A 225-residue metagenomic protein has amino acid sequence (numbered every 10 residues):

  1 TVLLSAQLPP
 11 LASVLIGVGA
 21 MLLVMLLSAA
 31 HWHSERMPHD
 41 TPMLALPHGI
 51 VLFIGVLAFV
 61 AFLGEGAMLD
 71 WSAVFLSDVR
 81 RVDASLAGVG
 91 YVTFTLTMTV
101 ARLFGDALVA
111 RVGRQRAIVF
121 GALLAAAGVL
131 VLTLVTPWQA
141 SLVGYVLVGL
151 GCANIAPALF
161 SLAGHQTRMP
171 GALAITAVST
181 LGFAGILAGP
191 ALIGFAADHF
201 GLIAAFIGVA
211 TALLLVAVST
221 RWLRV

Functional and structural regions predicted by a protein language model:
V2-A6, S13-P38, S219-R224: C-terminal membrane-cytosol helix-exit motif in multi-pass small-molecule transporters
V2-G19, L192-L213: A membrane-interface helix-boundary motif in multi-pass transporters
H48-G64, V146-L150: Pair of pore-lining "gating" transmembrane helices in MFS-fold secondary transporters
D70-L86: Short amphipathic helix-loop junctions that connect adjacent transmembrane helices in Major Facilitator Superfamily/SLC
A101-R114, A197-D198: Helix-to-loop junctions at the C-terminal end of transmembrane segments in multipass secondary transporters
R116-V131, I207-A210: Structural signature of the two symmetry-related core transmembrane helices
G128, Q139-L147: Paired small-residue
N154-T167: Intracellular juxtamembrane helix-capping segments at the cytosolic ends of symmetry-related transmembrane helices
